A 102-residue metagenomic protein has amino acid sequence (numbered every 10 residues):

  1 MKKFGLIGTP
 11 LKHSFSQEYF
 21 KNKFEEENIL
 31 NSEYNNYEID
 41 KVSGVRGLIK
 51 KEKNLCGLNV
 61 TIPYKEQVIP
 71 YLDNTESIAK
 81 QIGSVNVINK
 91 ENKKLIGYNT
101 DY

Functional and structural regions predicted by a protein language model:
K2-Y102: Phosphate/diphosphate ligand-binding glycine-rich loop within oxidoreductases
